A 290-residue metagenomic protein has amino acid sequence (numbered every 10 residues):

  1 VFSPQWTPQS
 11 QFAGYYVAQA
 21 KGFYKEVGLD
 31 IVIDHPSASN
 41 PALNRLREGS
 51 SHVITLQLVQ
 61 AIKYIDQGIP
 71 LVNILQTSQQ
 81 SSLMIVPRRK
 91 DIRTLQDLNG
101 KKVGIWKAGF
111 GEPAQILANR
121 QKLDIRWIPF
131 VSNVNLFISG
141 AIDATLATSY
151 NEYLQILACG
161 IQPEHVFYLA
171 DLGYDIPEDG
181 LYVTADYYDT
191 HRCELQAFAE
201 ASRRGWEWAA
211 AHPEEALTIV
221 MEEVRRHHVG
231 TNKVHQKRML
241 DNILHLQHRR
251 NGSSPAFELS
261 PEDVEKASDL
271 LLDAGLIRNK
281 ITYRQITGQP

Functional and structural regions predicted by a protein language model:
V1-F130, V134-T148, D175: Short, glycine-/small- and polar/acidic-enriched structural segments that line small-molecule recognition paths
V1-G28, E262-P290: N-terminal hydrophobic or amphipathic helices and topogenic motifs
W6, L172, E258-S260: Short Gly/Pro-enriched turn/cap motifs at secondary-structure boundaries
A13, S81-L83, E164, D179 (+1 more regions): Change "...and in nucleic-acid phosphodiester-cleaving endonucleases..." to "...and in nucleic-acid processing enzymes
V32-I33, N40, L169-D171, V234-L244 (+1 more regions): Short linear loop/turn motifs
V59-Q60, K90, S132-V229: Pocket-lining segment of extracytoplasmic ligand-binding domains
T190-L276: Secondary-structure end/capping motifs
